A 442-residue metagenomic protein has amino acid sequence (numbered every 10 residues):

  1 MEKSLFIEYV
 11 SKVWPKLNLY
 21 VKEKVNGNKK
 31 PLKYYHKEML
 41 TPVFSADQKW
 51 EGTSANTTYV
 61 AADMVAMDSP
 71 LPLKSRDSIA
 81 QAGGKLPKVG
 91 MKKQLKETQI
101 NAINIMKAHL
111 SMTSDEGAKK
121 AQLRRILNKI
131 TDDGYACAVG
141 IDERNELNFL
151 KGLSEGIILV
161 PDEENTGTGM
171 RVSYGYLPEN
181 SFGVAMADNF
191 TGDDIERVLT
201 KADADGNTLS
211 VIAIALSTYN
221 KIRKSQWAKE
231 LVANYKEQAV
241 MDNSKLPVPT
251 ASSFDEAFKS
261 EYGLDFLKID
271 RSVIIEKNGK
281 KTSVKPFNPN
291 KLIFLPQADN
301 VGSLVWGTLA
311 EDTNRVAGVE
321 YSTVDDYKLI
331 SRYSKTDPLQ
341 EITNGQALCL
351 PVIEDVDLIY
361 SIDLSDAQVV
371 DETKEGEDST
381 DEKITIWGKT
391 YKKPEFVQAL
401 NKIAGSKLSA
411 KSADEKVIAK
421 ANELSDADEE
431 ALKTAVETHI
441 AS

Functional and structural regions predicted by a protein language model:
M1-K49, D357-T380, A441-S442: N-terminal alpha-helical "arm" segments
K16, Y20-E23, A46, K201 (+6 more regions): Surface-exposed polar/charged interaction patches
E23-L32, M39-V43, S272-E276, K411-N422: Short linear loop/turn motifs
Y34-T113: Assembly/oligomerization interface modules of large self-assembling protein complexes
A55-S75, A421-S442: Repeat-associated, polar segments at repeat-unit boundaries in modular proteins
L86-G175, A202-T218, L339-L348: Long, contiguous amphipathic alpha-helices that act as assembly "spine/axial" helices in icosahedral shell and virion
T166-N243: Extended, solvent-exposed, turn-rich assembly/linker loops in the middle of proteins
K229-G405, A410-K411, E415: Sequence/fold signature of self-assembling virion shell proteins
